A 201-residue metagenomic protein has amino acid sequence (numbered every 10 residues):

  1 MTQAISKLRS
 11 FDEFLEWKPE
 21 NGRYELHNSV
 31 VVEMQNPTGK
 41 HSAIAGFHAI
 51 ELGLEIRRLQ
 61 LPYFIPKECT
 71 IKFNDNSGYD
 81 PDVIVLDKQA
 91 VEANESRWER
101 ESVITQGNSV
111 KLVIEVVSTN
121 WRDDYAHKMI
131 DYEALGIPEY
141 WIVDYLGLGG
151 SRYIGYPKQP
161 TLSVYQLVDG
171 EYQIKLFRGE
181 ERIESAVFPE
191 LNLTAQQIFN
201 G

Functional and structural regions predicted by a protein language model:
M1-G201: Gly/Pro/Ser/Thr-rich low-complexity, intrinsically disordered segments predominantly at protein N-termini
